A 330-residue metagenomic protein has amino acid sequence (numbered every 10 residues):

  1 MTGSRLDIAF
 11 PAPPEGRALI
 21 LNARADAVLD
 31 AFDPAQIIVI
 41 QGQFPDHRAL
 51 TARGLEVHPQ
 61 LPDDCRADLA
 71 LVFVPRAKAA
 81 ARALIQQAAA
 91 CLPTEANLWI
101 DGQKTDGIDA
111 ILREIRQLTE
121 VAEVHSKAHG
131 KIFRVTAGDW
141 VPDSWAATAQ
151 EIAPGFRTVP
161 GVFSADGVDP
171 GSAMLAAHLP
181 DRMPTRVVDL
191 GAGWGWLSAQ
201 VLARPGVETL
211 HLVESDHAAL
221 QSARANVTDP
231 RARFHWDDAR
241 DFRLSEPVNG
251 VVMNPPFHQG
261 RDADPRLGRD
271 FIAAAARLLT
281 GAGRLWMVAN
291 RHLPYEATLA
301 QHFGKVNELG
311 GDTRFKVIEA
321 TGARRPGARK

Functional and structural regions predicted by a protein language model:
T2-R53, P170-M253: Conserved SAM/SAH cofactor-binding pocket of Class I
E56-R66, D238-F242: Short acidic low-complexity segments
A70-A79, L190-W194, V248-R261: Conserved proline-anchored active-site loop of SAM-dependent methyltransferases that bridges a beta-strand
R76-E151: N-terminal auxiliary segments of SAM/dcSAM-dependent transferases
I85, L98-T119, V124-S126, D262-R324: Conserved Class I SAM-dependent methyltransferase catalytic core
C91-L92, V227, L278-T280: A generic alpha-to-beta junction signature in SAM-dependent methyltransferases
S126-R186: SAM-dependent Rossmann-like transferase core, predominantly class I methyltransferases with a strong bias toward
K131-A149, G311-K330: Core SAM-dependent methyltransferase catalytic element
